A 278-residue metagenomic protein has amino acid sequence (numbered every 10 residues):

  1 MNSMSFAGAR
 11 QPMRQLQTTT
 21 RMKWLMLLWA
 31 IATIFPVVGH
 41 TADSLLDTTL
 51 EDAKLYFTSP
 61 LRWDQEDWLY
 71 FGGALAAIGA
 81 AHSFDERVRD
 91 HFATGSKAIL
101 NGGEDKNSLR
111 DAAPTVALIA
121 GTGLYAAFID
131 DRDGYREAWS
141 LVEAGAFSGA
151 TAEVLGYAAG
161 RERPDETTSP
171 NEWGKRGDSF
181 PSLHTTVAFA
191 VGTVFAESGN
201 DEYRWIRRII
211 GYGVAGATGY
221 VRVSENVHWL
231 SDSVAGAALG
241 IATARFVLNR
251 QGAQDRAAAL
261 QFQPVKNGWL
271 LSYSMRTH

Functional and structural regions predicted by a protein language model:
M1-G8, R14-L16, W24-Y70, G102-L118 (+2 more regions): Replace "edges of transmembrane helices
F71-L75: Alpha-helical transmembrane segments
I78-R87: Alpha-helical transmembrane segments of multi-pass membrane proteins
A93-G103: Perimembrane loop-to-helix junctions flanking transmembrane segments
